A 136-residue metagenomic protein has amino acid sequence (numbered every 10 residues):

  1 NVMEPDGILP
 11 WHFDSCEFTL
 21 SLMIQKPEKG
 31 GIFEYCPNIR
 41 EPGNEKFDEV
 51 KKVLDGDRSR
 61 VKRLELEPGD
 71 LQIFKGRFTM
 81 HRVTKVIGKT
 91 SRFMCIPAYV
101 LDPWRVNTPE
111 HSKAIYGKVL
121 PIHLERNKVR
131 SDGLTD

Functional and structural regions predicted by a protein language model:
N1-L71: Catalytic core of non-heme Fe(II) oxygenases with the double-stranded beta-helix
L9, K62, M80-I87: Short beta-strand His + acidic residue motifs that chelate non-heme Fe in jelly-roll/DSBH and cupin folds
H12-D14, I87-S91: A generic structural micro-feature
T19-L22, I73, K89-R105: A short hydrophobic beta-strand segment most commonly corresponding to one strand of the jelly-roll/cupin
P27-E28, E41, M80, L101-P103: Feature marks short, surface-exposed loop/turn motifs that line or immediately flank catalytic pockets and channel
K46, T84-V86, R105-H111: Short conserved micro-motifs at the rims of enzyme active sites and ligand-binding pockets
G76-R77: Conserved "cap/hinge" positions at secondary-structure junctions
Y99-D132: Double-stranded beta-helix
